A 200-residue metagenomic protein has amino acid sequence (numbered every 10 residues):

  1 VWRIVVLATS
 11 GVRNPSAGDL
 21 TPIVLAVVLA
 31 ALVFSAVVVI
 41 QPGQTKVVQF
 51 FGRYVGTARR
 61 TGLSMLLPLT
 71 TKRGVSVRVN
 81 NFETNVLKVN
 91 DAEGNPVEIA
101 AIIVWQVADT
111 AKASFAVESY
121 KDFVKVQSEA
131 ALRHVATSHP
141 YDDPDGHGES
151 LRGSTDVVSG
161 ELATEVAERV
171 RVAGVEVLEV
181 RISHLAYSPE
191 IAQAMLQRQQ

Functional and structural regions predicted by a protein language model:
W2-V28: Hydrophobic alpha-helical transmembrane segments
L7-V12, A31-T45: Aromatic-capped interface at the extracytoplasmic side of an N-terminal signal-anchor transmembrane helix
V24-F34, L151: Hydrophobic alpha-helical transmembrane segments of multi-pass membrane proteins
T45-T70: Membrane-cytosol interface motif
F51, T70, V77-R181: Amphipathic, interface-forming alpha-helical segments with heptad-repeat character
Y54-V55, T110-A113, S188-E190: Short beta-strands and strand-coil junctions in structured, solvent-facing domains, enriched
S183-A186: Short glycine-enriched loops at secondary-structure junctions
E190-Q200: Long, charge-rich amphipathic alpha-helical coiled-coil "stalk/tentacle" segments that mediate oligomerization
